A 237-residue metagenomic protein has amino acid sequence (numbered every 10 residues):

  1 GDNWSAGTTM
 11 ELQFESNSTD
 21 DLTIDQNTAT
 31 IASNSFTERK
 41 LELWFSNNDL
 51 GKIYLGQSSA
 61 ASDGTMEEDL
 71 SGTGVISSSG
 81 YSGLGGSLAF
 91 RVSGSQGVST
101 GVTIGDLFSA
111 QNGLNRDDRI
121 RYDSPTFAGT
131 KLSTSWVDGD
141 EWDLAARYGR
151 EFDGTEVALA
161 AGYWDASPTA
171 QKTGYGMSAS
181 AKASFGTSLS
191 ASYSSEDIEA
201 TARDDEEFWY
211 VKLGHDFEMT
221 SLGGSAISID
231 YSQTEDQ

Functional and structural regions predicted by a protein language model:
G1-D143, R147-D153: Outer membrane beta-barrel
L144-Q237: Detector for outer-membrane/organellar transmembrane beta-barrel domains, recognizing the amphipathic beta-strand
